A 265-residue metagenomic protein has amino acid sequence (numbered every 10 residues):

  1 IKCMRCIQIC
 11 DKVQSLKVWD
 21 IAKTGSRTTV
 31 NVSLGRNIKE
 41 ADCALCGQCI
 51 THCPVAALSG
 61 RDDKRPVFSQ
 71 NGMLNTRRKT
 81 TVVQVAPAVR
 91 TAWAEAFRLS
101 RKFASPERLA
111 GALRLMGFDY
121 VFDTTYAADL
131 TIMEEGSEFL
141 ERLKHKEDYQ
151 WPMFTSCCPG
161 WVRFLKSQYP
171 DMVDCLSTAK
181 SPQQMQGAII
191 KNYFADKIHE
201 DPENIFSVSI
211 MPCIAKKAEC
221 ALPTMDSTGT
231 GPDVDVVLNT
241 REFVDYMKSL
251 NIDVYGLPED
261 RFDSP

Functional and structural regions predicted by a protein language model:
I1-K12, A41-A56, A128, S156-G160 (+1 more regions): Local cysteine-cluster metal-coordination motifs and their immediate loop/turn environment, predominantly Fe-S cluster
K2-M4, D20, H52-D62, E141-L143: Short charge-dense sequence patches
K12-D42, A56-T81: Non-heme iron-sulfur electron-transfer modules
Q14, C53, A57, F194-I198: Structural motif corresponding to the C-terminal cap of alpha-helices
K23-G25, C46-G47, P232: Short, solvent-exposed loop/turn segments at the edges of secondary structure
N37-S59, K166-P170, A179: Helix-enriched interaction subdomains in cytosolic or periplasmic regions, typified by TIR/SEFIR signaling/NADase cores
R61-P265: Iron-sulfur-associated redox domains of electron-transfer enzymes in respiratory and anaerobic energy metabolism
